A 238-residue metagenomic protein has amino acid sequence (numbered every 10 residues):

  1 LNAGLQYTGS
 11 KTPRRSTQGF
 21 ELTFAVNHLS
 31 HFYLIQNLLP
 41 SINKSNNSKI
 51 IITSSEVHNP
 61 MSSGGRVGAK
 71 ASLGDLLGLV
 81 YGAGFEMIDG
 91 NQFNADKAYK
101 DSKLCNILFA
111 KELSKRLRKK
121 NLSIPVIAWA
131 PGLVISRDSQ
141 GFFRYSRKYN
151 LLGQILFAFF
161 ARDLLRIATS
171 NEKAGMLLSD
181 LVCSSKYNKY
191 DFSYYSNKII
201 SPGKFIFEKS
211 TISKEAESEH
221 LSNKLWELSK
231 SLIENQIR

Functional and structural regions predicted by a protein language model:
L1-S146, Q236-R238: Rossmann-fold NAD(P)H-dependent dehydrogenase/reductase core
P13, I206-S213: Short acidic, glycine/proline-rich loop/turn micro-motifs
S16, L221-L225: Alpha-helical interaction elements in eukaryotic regulators
N91, L133, R137-N171, F205: Alpha-helical membrane-targeting segments
S102, F157-K209, E219-H220: C-terminal helical subdomain
C105-L108, K173, K224: Charged catalytic carboxylate motif
S146-Y149, K214, L225-W226: A catalytic-pocket lid/entrance helix-loop region that shapes and gates access to the active site across common
L228-S229, I233: C-terminal functional modules
